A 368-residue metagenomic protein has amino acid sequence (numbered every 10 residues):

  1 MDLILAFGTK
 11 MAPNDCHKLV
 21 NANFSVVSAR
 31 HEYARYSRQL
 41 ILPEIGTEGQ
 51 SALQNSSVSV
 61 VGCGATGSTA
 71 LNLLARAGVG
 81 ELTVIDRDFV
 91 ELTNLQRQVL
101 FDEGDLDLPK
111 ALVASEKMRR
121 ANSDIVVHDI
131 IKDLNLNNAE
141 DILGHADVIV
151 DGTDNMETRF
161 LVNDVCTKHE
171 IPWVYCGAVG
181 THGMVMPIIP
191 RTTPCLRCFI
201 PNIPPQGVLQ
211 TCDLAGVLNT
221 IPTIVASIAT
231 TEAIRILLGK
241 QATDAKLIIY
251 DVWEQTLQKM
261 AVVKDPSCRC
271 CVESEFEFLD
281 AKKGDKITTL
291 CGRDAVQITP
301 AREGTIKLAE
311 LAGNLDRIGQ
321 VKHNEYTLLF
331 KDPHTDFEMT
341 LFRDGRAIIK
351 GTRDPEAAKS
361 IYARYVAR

Functional and structural regions predicted by a protein language model:
D2-F7, M11-R368: Adenine nucleotide-associated cytosolic modules
